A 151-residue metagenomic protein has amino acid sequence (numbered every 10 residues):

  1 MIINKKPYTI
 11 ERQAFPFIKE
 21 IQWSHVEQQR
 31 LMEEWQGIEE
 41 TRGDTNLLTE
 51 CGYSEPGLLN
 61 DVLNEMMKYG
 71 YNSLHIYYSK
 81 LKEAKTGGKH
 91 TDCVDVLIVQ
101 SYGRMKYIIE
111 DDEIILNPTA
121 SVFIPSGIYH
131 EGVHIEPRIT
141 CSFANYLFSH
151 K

Functional and structural regions predicted by a protein language model:
M1-E27: An N-terminal JmjN-like helical accessory module and its immediate linker preceding a catalytic domain
W23-A120, I128-K151: Active-site region of the double-stranded beta-helix
